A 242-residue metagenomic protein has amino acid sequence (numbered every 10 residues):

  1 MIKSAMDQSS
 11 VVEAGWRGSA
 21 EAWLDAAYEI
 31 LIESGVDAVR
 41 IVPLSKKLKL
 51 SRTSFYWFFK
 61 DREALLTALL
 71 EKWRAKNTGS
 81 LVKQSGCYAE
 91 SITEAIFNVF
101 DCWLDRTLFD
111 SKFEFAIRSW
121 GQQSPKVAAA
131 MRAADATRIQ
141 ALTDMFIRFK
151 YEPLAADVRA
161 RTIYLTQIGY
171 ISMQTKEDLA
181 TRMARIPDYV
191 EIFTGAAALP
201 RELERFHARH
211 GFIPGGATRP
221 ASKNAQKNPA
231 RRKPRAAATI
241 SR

Functional and structural regions predicted by a protein language model:
M1-G18, L199-R242: N-terminal intrinsically disordered/low-complexity leader segments
W16-Y28, L44, L69-N77: Generic hydrophobic, amphipathic alpha-helix propensity
A22, I30-A68: Helix-turn-helix
F59, I117-Q123: Short helix-capping/turn signature of helix-turn-helix
R62, L69, W73-N77, Y88 (+3 more regions): Hydrophobic/aromatic residues within well-ordered alpha-helical segments
A68, V82-F115, A160-I163: Hydrophobic alpha-helical connector segments
D110-A116, P125-R161, A184: Amphipathic alpha-helical packing segments from all-alpha helical-bundle domains
R148-G211, K223: Hydrophobic/aromatic-rich alpha-helical bundle segments in the mid-to-C-terminal region
